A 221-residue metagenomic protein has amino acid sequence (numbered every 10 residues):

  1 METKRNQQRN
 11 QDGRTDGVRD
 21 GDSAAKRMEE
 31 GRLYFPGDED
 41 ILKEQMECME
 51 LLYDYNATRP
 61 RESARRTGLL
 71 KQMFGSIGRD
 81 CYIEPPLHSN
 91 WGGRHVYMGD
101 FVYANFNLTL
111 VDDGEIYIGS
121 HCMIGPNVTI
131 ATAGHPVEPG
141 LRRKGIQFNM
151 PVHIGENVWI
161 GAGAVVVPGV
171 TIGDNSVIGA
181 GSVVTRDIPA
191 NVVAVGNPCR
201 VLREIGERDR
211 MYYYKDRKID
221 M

Functional and structural regions predicted by a protein language model:
M1-D80, C199-M221: Terminal amphipathic alpha-helical/low-complexity segments used for targeting or macromolecular assembly
P60, P85-T171, N197-C199, R203-K215: Flexible, glycine/small-residue-enriched loop-and-beta-strand segment within the central core of proteins
G78, G155, P189: Short conserved AdoMet
M123, S176-V177: Short alpha-helix at the nucleotide-sugar/activated-sugar donor binding site of glycosyltransferases and closely
W159, V177, V193-V195: Short-chain dehydrogenase/reductase
G173-S176, P189-N191: Conserved catalytic segment of ABC-fold P-loop ATPases
V184-T185: Short hydrophobic beta-strand element within catalytic cores of glycosyltransferases and related nucleotide-activated
